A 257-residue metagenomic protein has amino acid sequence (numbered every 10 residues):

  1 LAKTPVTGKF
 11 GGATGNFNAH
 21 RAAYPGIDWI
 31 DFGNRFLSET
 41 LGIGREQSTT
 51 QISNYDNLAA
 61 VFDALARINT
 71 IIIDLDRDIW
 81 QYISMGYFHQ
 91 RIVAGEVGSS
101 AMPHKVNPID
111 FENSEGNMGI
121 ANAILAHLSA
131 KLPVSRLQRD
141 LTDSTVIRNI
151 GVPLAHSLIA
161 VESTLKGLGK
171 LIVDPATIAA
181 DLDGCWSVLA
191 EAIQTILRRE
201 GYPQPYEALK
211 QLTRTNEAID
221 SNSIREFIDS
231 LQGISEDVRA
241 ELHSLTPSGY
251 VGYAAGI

Functional and structural regions predicted by a protein language model:
L1-K131: Internal glycine-rich alpha/beta core junctions
V97-I257: Catalytic-core signal marking the mid-to-C-terminal active-site face
